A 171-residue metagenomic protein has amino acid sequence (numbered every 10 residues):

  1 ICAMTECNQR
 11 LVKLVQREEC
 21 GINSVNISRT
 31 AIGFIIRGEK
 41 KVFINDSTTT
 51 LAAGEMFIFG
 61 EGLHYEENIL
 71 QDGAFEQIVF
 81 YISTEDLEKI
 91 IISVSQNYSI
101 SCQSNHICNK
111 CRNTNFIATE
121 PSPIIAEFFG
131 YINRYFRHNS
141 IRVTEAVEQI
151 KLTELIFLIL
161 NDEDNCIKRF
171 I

Functional and structural regions predicted by a protein language model:
I1-T5: Extreme N-terminal tail/first-helix region
E6-N105: N-terminal regulatory/effector-sensing and dimerization cores that precede helix-turn-helix DNA-binding domains
S101-F116: Amphipathic alpha-helical dimerization/coiled-coil segments that flank or bridge DNA-binding/regulatory modules
R112-I171: An amphipathic alpha-helical interaction segment
